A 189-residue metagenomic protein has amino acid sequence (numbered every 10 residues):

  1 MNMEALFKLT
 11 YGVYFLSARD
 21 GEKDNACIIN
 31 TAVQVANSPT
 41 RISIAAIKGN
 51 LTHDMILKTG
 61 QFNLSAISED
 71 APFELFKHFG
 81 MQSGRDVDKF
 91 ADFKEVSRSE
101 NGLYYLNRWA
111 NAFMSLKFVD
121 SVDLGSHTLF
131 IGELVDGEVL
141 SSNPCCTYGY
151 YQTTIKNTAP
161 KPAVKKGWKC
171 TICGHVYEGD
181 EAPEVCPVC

Functional and structural regions predicted by a protein language model:
M1-G179, V185: Basic, polyanion-binding surface patches
C189: Short Cys/His-rich micro-motifs in 6-15 aa windows
